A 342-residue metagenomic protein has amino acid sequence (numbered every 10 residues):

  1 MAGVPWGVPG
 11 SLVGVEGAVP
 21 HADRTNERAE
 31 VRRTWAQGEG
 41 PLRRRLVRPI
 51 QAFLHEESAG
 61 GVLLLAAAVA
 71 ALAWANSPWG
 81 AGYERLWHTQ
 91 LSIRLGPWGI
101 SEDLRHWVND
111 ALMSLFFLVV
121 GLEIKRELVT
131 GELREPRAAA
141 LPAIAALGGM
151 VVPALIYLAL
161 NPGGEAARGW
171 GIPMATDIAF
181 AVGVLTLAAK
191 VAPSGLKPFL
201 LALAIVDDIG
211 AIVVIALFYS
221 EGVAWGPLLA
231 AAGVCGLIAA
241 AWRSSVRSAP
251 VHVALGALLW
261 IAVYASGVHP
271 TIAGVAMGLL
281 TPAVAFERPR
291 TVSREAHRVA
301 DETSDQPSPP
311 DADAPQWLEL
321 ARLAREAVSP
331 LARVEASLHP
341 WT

Functional and structural regions predicted by a protein language model:
E27-A52, E56, A73-N76, T89-L91 (+4 more regions): Predominantly late transmembrane helices and immediately cytosolic-facing juxtamembrane segments
V47-Q51, L118-R134, V182-P193, G236-R247 (+1 more regions): C-terminal ends of transmembrane helices
L63-N76, F116-L122, V152-A154, V234-A239 (+2 more regions): Hydrophobic core segments of alpha-helical transmembrane domains in multi-pass membrane transport and ion-translocation
W74-L86, G99-V108, V119-P136, V151-G171: Transmembrane alpha-helix boundary signature
H106-F117, E165-A179, S220-G233: Structural signature of hydrophobic alpha-helical transmembrane segments
E123, V152-P153, P173-F199, V206-V213: Short helical (or helix-break) motifs at transmembrane helix termini and adjacent helical loops in multi-pass membrane
E127-A154, A224-G233: Entry/N-cap segments of selected transmembrane alpha helices and their immediately preceding amphipathic helices
E135-I144, G163-A175, A179, A192-A202: The feature identifies polytopic integral membrane transport proteins across all domains of life
